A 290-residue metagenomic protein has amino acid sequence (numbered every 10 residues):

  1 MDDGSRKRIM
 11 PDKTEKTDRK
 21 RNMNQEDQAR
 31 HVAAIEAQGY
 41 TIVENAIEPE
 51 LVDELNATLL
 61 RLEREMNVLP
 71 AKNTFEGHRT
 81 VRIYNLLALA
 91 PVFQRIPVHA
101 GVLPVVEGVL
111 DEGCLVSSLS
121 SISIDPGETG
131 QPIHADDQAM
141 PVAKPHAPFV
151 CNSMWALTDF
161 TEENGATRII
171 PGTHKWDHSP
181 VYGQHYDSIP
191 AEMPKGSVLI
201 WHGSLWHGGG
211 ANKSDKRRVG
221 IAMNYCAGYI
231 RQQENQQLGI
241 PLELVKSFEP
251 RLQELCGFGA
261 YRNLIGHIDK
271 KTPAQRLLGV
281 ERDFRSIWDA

Functional and structural regions predicted by a protein language model:
P11, D18-Q38, V43-A143: Non-heme Fe(II)-dependent double-stranded beta-helix
E48-P49, S121-I124, F160-E162, H174-K175 (+2 more regions): Short, solvent-exposed loop/turn segments at secondary-structure junctions
R79, L89, S117, F149-C151 (+3 more regions): Residues that flank catalytic or metal-binding motifs in active/ligand-binding sites
S118-S121, S153-W155, I221-Y225: A structural signal for short, well-ordered beta-strand segments
T129-M193, I230-I240: Catalytic core of non-heme Fe(II) oxygenases with the double-stranded beta-helix
W176, P180-I200, S204-L205, G210-A290: Conserved double-stranded beta-helix
